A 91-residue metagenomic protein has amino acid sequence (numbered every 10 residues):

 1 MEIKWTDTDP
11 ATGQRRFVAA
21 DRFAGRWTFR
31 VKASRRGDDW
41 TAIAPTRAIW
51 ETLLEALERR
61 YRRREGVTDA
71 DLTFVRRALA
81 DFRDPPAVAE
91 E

Functional and structural regions predicted by a protein language model:
M1-F23: Short, charged/polar N-terminal "headpieces" of proteins
W5, W27, D39-W40: Tryptophan-centered motif/residue detector
A19-R36: Short beta-strand segments and strand-loop junctions that repeat across beta-rich extracellular domains
R35-E91: Mixed-charge, Lys/Arg-enriched low-complexity segments
